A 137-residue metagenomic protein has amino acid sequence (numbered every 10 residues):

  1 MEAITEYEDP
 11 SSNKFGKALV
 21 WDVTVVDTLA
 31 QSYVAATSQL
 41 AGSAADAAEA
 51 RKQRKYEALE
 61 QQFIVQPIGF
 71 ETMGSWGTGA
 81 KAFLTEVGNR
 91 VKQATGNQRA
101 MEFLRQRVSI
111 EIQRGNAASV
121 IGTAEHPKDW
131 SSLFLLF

Functional and structural regions predicted by a protein language model:
M1-D9: Flexible, glycine/threonine-enriched loop-and-boundary segments that flank and lead into catalytic domains of large
T5, N13-L19, V25-F137: Non-catalytic C-terminal interaction segments of nucleic acid-processing enzymes
